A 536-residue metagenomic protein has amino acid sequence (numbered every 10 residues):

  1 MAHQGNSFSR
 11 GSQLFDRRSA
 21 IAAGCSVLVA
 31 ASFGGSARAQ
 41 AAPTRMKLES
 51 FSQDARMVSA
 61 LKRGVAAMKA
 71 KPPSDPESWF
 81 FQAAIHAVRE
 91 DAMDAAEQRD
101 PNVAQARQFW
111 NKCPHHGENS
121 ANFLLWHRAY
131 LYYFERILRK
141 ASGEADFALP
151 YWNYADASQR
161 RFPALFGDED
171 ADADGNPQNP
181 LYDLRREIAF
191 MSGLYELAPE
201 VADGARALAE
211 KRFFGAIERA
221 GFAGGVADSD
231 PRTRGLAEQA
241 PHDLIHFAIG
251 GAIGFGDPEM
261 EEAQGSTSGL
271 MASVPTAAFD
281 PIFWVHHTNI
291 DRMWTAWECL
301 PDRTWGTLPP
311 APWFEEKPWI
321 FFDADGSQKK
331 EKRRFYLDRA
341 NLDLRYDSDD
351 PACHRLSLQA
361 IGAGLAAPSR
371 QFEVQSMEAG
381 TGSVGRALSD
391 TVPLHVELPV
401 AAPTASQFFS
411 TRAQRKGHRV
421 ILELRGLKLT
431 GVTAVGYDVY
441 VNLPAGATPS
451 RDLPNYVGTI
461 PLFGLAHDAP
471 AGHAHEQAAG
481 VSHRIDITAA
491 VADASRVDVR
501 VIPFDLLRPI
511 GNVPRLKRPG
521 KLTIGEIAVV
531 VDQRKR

Functional and structural regions predicted by a protein language model:
M1-F15, V29: N-terminal secretory signal peptides
I21-L28, A39-R536: C-terminal accessory segments of proteins
